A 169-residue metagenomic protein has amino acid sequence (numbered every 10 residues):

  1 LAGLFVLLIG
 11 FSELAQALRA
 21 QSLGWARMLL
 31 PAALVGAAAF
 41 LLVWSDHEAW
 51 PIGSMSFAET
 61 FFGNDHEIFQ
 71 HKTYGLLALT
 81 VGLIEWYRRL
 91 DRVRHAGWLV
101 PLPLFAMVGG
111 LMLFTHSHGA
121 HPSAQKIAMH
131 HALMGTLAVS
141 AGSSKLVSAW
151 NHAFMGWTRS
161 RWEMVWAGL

Functional and structural regions predicted by a protein language model:
L1, A58-T73, P122-T136: Short aromatic-rich membrane-water interface segments that cap or initiate transmembrane helices in multi-pass membrane
A2-E13, Q70-W86, L133-S148, G168: Hydrophobic cores of alpha-helical transmembrane segments in multi-pass inner/ER membrane proteins, independent
A17-M28, R88-W98, W150-S160: Membrane-interface helix-boundary motifs at transmembrane edges
A26-F40, A96-L111, R159-G168: Transmembrane alpha-helical segments of multi-pass membrane proteins
A37-G82: Membrane-interface helix-loop-helix modules in multi-pass inner-membrane proteins
D46-E48, F114-P122: Juxtamembrane "helix-exit" motif on the non-cytosolic side of transmembrane helices
F62-N64, I68, R92-F105: Surface-exposed beta-loop interaction hotspot
M107-H116, A141, K145: A motif-centric signal for short, conserved binding hotspots located in accessible loops or intrinsically disordered
